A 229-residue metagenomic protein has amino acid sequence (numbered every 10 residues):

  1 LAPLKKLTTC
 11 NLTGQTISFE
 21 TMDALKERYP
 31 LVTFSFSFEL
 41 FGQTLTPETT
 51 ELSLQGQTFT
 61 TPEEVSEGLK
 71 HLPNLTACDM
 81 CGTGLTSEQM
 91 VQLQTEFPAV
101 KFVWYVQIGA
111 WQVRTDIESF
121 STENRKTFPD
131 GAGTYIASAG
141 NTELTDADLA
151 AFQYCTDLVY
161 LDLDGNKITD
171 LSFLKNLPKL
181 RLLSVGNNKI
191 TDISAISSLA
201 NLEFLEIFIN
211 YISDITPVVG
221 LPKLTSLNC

Functional and structural regions predicted by a protein language model:
L1-D162, F173, R181, A195 (+2 more regions): N-terminal capping/linker segments that flank leucine-rich repeat
I17-S18, L85, I168-T169, I190-T191 (+1 more regions): Extracellular beta-strand scaffolds
I168, K179, K189-I190, N201 (+1 more regions): Conserved consensus positions within extracellular tandem repeat modules
